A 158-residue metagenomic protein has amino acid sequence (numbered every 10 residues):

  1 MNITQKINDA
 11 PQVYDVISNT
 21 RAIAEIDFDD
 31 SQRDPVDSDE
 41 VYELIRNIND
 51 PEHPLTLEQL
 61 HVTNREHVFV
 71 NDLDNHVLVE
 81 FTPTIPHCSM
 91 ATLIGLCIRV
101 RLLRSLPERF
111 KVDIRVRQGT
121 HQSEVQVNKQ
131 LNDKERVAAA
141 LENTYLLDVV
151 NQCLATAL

Functional and structural regions predicted by a protein language model:
M1-L158: Domain-level signature for proteins that mediate thiol-based redox and metal-cofactor handling
